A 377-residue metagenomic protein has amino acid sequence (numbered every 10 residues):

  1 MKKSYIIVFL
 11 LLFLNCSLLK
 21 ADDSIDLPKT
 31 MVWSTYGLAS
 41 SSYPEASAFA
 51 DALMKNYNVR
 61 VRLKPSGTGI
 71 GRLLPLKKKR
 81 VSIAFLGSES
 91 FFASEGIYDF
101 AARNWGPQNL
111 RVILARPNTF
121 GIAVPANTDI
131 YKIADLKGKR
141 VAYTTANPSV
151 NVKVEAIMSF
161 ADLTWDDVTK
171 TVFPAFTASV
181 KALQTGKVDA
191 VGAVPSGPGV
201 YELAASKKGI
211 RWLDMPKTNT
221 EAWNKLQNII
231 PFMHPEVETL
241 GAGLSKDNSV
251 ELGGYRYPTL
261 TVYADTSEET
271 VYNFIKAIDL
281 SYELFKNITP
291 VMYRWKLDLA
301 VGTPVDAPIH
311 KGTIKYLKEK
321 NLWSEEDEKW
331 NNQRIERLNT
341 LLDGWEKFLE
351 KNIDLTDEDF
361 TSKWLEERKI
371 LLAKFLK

Functional and structural regions predicted by a protein language model:
M1-S4: Positively charged n-region of N-terminal signal peptides that target proteins for export
I7-N15: Bacterial N-terminal signal peptides
S17-A21: Sec/Tat signal peptide C-region and signal peptidase I cleavage site
D26-N56, R60-R62, T119-T185, S196-P198 (+2 more regions): Bilobed "Venus flytrap"/periplasmic-binding protein-like clamshell domains and structurally analogous long
P28, P195-K208, W212, E269-V271 (+1 more regions): An extracytoplasmic/periplasmic, membrane-proximal ligand-sensing/linker region
E45-A52, R62-N104, I122, I130 (+2 more regions): Pocket-flanking alpha-helical
S88-S90, Y98-F100, T128, W165-D167 (+1 more regions): Pocket-lining segment of extracytoplasmic ligand-binding domains
R140-A156, F232-V301, V305: Ligand-binding clefts/hinges and TM-proximal coupling segments of bilobed small-molecule sensing domains
